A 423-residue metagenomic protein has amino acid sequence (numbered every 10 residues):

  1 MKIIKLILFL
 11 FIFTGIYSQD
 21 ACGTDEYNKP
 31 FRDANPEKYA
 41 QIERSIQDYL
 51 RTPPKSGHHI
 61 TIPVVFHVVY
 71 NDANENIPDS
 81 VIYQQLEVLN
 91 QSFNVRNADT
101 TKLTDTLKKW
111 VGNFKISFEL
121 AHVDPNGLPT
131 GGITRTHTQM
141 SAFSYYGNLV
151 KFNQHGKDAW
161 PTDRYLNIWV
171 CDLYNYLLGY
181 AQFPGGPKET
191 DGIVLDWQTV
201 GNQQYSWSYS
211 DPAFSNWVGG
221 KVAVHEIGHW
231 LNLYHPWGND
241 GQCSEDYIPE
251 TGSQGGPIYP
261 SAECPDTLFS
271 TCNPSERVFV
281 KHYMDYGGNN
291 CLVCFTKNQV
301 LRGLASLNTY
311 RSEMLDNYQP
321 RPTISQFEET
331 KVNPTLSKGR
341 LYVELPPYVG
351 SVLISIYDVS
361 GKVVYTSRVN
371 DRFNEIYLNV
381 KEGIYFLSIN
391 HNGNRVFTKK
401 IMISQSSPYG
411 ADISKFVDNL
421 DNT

Functional and structural regions predicted by a protein language model:
M1-Y27, L89, T335, I376 (+2 more regions): Bacterial Sec-dependent N-terminal signal peptides
Q19-T162: Propeptide-to-catalytic entry region of secreted or membrane-anchored zinc metalloproteases
I82-Q85, G219-A223, T296-Q299, S306: Stable alpha-helical elements in mature extracytoplasmic
E87-A98, H229-L233, N308, S312: Sec-exported extracytoplasmic/periplasmic mature domains
Y145-H235: Active-site-proximal segment of zinc-dependent metalloprotease catalytic domains
S210-V293: The catalytic-center signature of Zn2+-dependent metalloproteases
L292-E329: A recurrent domain-boundary module in secreted/ectodomain proteins
K331-N333, S337-T423: C-terminal outer-membrane/trafficking sorting elements
